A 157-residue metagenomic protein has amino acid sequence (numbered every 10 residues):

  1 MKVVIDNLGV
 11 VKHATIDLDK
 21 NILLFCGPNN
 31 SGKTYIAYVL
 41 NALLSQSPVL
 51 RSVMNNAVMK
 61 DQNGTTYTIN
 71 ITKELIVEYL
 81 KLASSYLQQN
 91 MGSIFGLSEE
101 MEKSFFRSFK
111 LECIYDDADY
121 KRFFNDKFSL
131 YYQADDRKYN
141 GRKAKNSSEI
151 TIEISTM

Functional and structural regions predicted by a protein language model:
M1-M157: P-loop NTPase switch/coupling surface
